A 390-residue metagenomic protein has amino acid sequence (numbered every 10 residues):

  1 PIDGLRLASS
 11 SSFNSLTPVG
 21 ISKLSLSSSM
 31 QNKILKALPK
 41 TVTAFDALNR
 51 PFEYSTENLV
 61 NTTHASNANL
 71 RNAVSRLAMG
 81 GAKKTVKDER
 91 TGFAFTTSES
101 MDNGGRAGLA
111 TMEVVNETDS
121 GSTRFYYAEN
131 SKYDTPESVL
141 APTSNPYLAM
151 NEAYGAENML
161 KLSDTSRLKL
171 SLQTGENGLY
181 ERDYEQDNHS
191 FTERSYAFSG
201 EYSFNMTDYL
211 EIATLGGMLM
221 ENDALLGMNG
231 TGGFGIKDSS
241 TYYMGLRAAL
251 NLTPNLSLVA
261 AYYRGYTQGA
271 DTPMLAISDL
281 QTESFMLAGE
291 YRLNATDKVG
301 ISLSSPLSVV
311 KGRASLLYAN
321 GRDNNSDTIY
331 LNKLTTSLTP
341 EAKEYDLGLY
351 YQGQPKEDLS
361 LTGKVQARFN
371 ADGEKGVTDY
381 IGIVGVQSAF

Functional and structural regions predicted by a protein language model:
P1-G121, Y127-S138, P142-Y147, F390: Outer-membrane translocation/initiation segment of Type V secreted surface proteins
R106-G108, M150-Y154, T192-F198, D238-M244 (+3 more regions): Residues that define the transmembrane beta-barrel architecture of outer-membrane proteins
V114-N116, L160-L162, F204, L250 (+4 more regions): Residue-level signature of outer-membrane beta-barrel architecture
S120-R124, T165-L170, N177-L179, D208-T214 (+6 more regions): Repeated loop/turn-to-beta-strand initiation elements of outer-membrane beta-barrel proteins
E129-Y133, L172-G178, G216-N222, Y262-Q268 (+2 more regions): Transmembrane beta-strands of outer-membrane beta-barrel pores
P136-L140, Y180-H189, D223-K237, Q268-I277 (+2 more regions): Outer-membrane beta-barrel translocator domains and adjoining extracellular loop/strand segments of Gram-negative
L293-K298, G353, V377-F390: Outer-membrane beta-barrel "beta-signal"
S304-G348: Outer-membrane beta-barrel transmembrane domain signature
